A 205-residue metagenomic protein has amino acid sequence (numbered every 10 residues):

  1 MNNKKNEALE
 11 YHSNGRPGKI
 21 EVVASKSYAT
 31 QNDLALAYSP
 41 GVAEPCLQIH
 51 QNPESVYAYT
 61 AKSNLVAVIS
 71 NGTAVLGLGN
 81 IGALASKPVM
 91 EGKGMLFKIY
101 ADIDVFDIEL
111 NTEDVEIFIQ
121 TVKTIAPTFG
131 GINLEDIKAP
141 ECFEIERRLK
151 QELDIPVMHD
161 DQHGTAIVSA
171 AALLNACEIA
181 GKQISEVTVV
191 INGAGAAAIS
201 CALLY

Functional and structural regions predicted by a protein language model:
M1-V157: N-terminal ligand-binding/catalytic initiation module
L76, A83-A101, H159, I167-Y205: Glycine-rich phosphate/diphosphate-binding loop of Rossmann-like nucleotide-binding domains
Q162: Acidic, His- and aromatic-enriched active-site or binding-groove loops in soluble protein domains that engage sugars
